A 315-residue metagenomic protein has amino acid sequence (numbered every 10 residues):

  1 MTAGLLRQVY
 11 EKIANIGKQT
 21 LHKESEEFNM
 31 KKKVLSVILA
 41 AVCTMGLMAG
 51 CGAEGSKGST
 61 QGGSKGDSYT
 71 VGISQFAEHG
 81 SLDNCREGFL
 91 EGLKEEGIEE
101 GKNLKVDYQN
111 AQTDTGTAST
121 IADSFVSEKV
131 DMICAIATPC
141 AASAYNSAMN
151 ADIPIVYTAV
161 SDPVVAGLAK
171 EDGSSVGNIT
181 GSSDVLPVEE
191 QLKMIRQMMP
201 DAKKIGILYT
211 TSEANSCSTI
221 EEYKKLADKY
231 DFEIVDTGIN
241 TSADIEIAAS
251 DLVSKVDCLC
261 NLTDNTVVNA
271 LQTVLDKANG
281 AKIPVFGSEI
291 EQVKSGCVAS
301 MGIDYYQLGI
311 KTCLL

Functional and structural regions predicted by a protein language model:
M1-T70, E95-E99: Short, low-complexity disordered leader/linker segments with a strong preference for bacterial N-terminal type II
K65, D162-K204, I303-L315: Hydrophobic alpha-helical segments within soluble ligand-binding/sensing domains
T70-E96, D107-G116, S212-S216, T266-N269 (+1 more regions): Extracytoplasmic "Venus flytrap"
V71, F89, T180-A227: An alpha-beta-alpha
S81-G97, E190-Q191, N215-F232, T273 (+2 more regions): Short, solvent-exposed amphipathic alpha-helices that sit in or adjacent to ligand/effector-binding or catalytic
K105-S127, T237-V253: Structural motif
A111-K170, D264-N279, I283-G287: Beta-alpha junction/loop-to-helix N-cap segments that form part of ligand/metal-binding clefts
L208, A214-I283, E289: Pocket-lining segment of extracytoplasmic ligand-binding domains
